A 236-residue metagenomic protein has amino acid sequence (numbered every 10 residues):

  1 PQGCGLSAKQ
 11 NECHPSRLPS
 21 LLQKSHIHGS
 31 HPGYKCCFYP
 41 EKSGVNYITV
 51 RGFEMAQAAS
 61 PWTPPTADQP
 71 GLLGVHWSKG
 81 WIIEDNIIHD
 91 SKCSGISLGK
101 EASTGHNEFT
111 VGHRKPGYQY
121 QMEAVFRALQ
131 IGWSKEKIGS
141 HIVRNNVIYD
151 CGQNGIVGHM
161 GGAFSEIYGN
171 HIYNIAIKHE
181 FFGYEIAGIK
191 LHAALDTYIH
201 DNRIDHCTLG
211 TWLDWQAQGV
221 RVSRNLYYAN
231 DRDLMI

Functional and structural regions predicted by a protein language model:
P1-W77, I82-H89, S97, T104-W133: Extracellular polysaccharide-degrading/modifying enzymes targeting complex plant/algal/animal polysaccharides
H31, T66, Y149, A187 (+1 more regions): Preference for short coil/turn "hinge" residues that link or interrupt alpha-helices
K35-Y39, L73, I131-E136, G188-A193 (+2 more regions): Right-handed parallel beta-helix
S43, Y47-I48, F53, T66 (+11 more regions): Solenoid scaffold repeats with emphasis on beta-solenoid/beta-helix
A59-P65, P70-G71, K92-L98, G152-M160 (+3 more regions): Short glycine/acidic-rich loop motifs that flank beta-strands on beta-rich extracellular proteins
S91-S94, L98-G188, H192-A194: Hydrophobic, small-residue-rich alpha-helical packing segments that form membrane-like cores
I172, A187-I189, A194-C207, T211 (+1 more regions): C-terminal structured domain segments across diverse proteins
